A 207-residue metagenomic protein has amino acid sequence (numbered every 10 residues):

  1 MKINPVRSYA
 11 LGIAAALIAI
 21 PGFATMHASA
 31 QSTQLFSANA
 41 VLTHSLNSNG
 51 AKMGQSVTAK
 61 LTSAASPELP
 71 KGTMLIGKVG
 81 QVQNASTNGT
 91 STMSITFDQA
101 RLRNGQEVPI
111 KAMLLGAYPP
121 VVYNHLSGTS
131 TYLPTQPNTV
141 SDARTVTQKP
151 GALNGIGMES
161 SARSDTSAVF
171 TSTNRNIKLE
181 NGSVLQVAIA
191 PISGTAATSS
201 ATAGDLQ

Functional and structural regions predicted by a protein language model:
K2-A15, G22: Bacterial N-terminal signal peptides that target proteins for export
I18-A28: C-terminal segment of classical bacterial N-terminal signal peptides
Q31-Q207: Contiguous beta-sheet cores, especially beta-hairpins with glycine/small-residue-rich turns and Gly-(small hydrophobic)
